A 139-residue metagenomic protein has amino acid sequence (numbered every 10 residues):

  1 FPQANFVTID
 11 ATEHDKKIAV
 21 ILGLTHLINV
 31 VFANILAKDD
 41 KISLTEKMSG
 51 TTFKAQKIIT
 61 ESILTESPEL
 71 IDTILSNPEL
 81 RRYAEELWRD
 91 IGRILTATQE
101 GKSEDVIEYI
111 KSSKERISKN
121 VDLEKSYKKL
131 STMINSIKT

Functional and structural regions predicted by a protein language model:
F1-F6: Short beta-strand and adjoining strand-loop segment in the mid-core of the Rossmann-like NAD(P)-dependent dehydrogenase
T8-K138: An accessory alpha-helical subdomain
